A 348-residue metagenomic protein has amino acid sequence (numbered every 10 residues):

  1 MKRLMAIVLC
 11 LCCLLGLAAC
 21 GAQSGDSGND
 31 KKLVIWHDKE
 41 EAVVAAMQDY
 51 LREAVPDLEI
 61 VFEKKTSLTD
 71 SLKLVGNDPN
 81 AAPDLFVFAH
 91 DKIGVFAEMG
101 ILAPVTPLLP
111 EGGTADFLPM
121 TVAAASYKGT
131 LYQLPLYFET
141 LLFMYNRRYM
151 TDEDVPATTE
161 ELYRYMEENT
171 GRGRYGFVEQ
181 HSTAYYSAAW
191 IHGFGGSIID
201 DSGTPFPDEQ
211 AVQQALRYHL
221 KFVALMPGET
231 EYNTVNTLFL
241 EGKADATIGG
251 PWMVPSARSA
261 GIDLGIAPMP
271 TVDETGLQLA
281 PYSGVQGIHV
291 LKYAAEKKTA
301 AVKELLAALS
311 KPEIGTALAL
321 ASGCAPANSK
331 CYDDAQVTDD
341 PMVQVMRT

Functional and structural regions predicted by a protein language model:
A6-I7, L17-G94, T275-G276, K297-A300: Conserved N-terminal structural module of periplasmic/extracytoplasmic solute-binding proteins
E53, E59, A224-P227, R258-S322: Extracytoplasmic/periplasmic substrate-recognition and gating elements
E53-F117, S126, R148, E153 (+4 more regions): Extracytoplasmic "Venus flytrap"/periplasmic binding protein-like
K64-K73, D91, T159-E161, G228-E241 (+1 more regions): Short helix-initiation/N-cap motifs at beta->coil->alpha
K73-N77, A81-D84, G112-R148, Y175-G176 (+1 more regions): A structural signal for short loop-to-beta-strand junctions that line the ligand-binding cleft of periplasmic/secreted
A89-L142, E161-Y163, G171, D263-P268 (+1 more regions): Hinge/lid segment of periplasmic solute-binding proteins
Y165-M166, T170, G203-Y232: Glycine-centered hinge/linker elements that transmit conformational signals in sensory and ligand-binding systems
A319-T348: Long, aromatic- and glycine/proline-rich binding clefts that accommodate carbohydrate-like moieties
